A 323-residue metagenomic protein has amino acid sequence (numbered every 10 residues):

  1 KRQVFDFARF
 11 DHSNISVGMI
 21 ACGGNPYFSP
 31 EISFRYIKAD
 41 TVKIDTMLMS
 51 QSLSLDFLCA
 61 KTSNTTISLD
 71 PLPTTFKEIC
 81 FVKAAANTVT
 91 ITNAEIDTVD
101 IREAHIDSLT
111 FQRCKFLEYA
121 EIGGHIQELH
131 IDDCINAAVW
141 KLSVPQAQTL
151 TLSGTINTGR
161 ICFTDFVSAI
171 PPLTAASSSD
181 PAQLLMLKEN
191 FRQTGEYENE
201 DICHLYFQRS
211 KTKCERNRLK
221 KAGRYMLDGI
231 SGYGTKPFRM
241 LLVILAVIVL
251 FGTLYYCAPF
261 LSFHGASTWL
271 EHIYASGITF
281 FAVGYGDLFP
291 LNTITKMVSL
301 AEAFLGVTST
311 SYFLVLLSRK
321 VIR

Functional and structural regions predicted by a protein language model:
K1-A222: N-terminal leader/targeting and pre-domain segments
R102, I135, S143, F238-R239 (+4 more regions): Active-site-proximal structural scaffolding
A176, E189-R192, R239, V243 (+1 more regions): Generic alpha-helical structural element
N190, Y206, T253, C257 (+3 more regions): Generic, well-ordered alpha-helical scaffold segments in large soluble proteins
E200, L254, L317: Hydrophobic, well-ordered secondary-structure elements that form the walls of internal hydrophobic environments
K220-F289: Core alpha-helical transmembrane segments of integral membrane proteins
F263-R323: Pore domain of cation channels
